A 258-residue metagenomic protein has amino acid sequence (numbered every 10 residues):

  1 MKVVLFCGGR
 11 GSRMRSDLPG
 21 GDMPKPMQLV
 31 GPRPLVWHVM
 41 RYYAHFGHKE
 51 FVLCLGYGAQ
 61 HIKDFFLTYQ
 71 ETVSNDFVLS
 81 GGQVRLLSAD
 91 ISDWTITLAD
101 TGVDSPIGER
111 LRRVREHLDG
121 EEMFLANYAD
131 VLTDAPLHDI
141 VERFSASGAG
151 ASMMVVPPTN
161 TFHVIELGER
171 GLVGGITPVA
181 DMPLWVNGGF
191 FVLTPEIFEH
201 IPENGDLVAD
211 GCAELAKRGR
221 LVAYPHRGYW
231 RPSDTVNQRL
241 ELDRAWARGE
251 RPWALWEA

Functional and structural regions predicted by a protein language model:
M1-Y69, L98: N-terminal glycine-rich phosphate-binding loop and ensuing alpha1 helix
V3-L5, L53, A126, A151-M154 (+1 more regions): Structural beta-sheet core signal
M27, V164-L167, A223: A structural signal for short hydrophobic beta-strand segments in well-ordered beta-sheet cores
L35-V39, R110-R113, G211: Well-ordered alpha-helical segments embedded in enzymatic catalytic cores
H61-E169: Conserved beta-loop-beta/alpha segment of the NTase-like Rossmann-fold superfamily that binds/positions NTPs
E122-L125, L132-S145, P157-N160, L172-A258: Catalytic-core segments of class I nucleotidyltransferases/pyrophosphorylases that form NMP-activated intermediates
